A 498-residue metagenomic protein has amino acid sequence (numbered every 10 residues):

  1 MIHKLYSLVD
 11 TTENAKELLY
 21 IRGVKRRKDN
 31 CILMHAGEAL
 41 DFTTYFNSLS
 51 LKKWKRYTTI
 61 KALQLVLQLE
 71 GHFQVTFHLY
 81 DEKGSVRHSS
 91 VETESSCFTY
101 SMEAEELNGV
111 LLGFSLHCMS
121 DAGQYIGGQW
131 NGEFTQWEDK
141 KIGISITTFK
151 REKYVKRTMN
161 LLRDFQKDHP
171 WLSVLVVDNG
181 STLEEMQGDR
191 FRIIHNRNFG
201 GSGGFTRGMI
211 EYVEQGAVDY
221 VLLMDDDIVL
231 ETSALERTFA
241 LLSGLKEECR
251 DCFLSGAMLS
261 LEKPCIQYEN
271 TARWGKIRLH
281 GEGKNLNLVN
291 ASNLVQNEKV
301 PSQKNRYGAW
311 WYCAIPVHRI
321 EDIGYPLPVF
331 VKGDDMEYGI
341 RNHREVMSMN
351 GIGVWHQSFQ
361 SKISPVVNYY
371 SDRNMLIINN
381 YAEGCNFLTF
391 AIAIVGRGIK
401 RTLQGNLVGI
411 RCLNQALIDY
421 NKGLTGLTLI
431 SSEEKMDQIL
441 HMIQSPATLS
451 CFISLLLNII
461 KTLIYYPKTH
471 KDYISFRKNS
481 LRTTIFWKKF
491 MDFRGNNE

Functional and structural regions predicted by a protein language model:
M1-C118, R373-E498: Terminal low-complexity segments of carbohydrate-biosynthetic enzymes
I126-F134, M349-P365: Active-site donor/metal-binding and catalytic loop motifs of nucleotide-sugar-dependent glycosylation enzymes
R151-F165: Short, well-formed alpha-helical segments that are part of the catalytic scaffolds of diverse glycosyltransferases
Q187-G203, E211: Conserved donor nucleotide-binding strand/loop of the catalytic core
E214, S233-E282: Conserved donor NDP-sugar-binding/catalytic core segment of glycosyltransferases
G216-V229: Short beta-strand-to-loop acidic/aromatic patch adjacent to the donor-nucleotide binding site
K284-C313: A recurrent flexible, glycine/aromatic-enriched loop bordering the glycosyltransferase active site that acts as
G308-Y312, V317, E321-I340, V346-V354 (+1 more regions): Donor nucleotide-sugar recognition loop
